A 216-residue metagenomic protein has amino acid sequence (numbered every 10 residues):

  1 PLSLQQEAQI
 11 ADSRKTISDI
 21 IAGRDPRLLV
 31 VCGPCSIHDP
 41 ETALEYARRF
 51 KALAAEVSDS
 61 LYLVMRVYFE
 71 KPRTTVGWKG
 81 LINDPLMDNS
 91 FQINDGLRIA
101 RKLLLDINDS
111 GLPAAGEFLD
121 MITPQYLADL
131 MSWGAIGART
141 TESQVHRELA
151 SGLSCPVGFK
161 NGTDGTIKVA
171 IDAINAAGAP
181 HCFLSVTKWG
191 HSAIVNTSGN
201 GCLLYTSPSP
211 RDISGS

Functional and structural regions predicted by a protein language model:
P1-I21: N- or domain-start disorder-to-order transition segments that initiate the globular core
L29-V31, Y62-V64, P113-A115, P156-G158 (+1 more regions): Structural preference for beta-strand elements that scaffold enzyme active sites
V30-D39: Conserved phosphate/anionic-ligand binding catalytic regions in large, soluble enzymes, centered on
C35, R66-E70, E117-M121, G162-D164 (+1 more regions): Active-site beta-loop-alpha junctions enriched in small/polar residues
F50-D120: A generic, well-ordered mixed alpha/beta core segment in the N-terminal half of proteins
P85-A100, W133-P156: Acidic, His- and aromatic-enriched active-site or binding-groove loops in soluble protein domains that engage sugars
R139-L204: Internal active-site segments that recognize and position negatively charged phosphoryl groups and nucleotide moieties
Y205-D212: Conserved small/polar residues in nucleotide/adenosyl-binding loops
